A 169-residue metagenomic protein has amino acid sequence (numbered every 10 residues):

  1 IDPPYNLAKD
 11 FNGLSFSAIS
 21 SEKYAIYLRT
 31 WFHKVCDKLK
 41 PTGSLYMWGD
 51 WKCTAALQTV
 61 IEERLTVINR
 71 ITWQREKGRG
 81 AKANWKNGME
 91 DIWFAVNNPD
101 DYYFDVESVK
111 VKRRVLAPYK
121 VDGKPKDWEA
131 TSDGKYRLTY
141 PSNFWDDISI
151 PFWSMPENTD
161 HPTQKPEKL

Functional and structural regions predicted by a protein language model:
I1-L169: Core catalytic lobe of class I
